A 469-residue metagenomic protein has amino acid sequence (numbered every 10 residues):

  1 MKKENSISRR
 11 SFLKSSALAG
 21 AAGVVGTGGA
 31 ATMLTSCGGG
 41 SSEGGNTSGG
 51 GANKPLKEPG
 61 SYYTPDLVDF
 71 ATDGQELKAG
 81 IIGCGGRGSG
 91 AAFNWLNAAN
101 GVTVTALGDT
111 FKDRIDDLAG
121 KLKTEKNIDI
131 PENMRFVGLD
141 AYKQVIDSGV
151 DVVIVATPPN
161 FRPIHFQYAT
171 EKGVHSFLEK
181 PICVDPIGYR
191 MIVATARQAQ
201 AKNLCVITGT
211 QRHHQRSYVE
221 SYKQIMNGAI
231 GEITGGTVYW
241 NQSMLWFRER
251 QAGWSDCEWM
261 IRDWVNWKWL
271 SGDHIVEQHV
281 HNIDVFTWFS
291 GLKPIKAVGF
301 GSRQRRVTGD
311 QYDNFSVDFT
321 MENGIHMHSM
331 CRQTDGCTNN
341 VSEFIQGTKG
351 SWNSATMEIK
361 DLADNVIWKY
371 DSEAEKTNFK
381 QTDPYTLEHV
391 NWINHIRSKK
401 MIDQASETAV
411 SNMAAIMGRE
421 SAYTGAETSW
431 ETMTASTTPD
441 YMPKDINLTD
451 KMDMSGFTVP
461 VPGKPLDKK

Functional and structural regions predicted by a protein language model:
M1-S11: N-terminal secretory signal peptides
S16-A19, V24, P59-S61, P65 (+7 more regions): C-terminal helical cap and adjacent loop that interface with cofactors, partners, or active-site loops
G40, G45, G49-K126, F286: N-terminal Rossmann-like dinucleotide-binding module
G83, K202-T208, R212-G309, V317 (+4 more regions): Predominantly a Rossmann-like dinucleotide-binding segment in NAD(P)-dependent oxidoreductases
I128-V155: A structured beta-alpha segment of the ubiquitous adenosine-cofactor-binding alpha/beta core
D151, P163-H214, G228: Beta-strand-loop-alpha-helix segment that lines the small-molecule cofactor/substrate pocket of alpha/beta enzymes
